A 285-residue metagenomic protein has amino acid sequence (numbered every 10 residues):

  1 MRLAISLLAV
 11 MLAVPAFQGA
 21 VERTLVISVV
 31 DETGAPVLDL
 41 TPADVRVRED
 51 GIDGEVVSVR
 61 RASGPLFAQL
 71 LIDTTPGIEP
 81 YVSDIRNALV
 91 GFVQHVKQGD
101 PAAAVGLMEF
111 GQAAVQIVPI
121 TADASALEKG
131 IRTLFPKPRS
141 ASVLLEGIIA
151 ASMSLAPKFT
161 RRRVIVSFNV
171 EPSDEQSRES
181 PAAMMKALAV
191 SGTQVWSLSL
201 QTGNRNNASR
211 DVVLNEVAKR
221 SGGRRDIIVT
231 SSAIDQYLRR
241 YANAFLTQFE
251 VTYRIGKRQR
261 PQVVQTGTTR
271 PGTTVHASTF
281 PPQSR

Functional and structural regions predicted by a protein language model:
L3-A13: Sec-dependent N-terminal signal peptides
V14-R285: Scaffold/interface architecture of coatomer-like assemblies
